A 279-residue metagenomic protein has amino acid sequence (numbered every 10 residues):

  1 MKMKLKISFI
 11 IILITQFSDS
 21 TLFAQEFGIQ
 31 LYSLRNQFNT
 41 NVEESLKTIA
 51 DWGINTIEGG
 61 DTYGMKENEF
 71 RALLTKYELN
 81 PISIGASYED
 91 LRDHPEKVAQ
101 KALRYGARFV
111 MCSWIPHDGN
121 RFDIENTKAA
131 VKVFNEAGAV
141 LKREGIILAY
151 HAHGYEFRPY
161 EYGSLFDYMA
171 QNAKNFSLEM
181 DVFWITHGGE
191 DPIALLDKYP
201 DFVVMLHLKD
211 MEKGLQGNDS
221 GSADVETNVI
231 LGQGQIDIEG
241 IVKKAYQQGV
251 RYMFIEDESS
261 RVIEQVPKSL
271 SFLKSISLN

Functional and structural regions predicted by a protein language model:
K4, S20-F109, L278-N279: N-terminal pre-domain/capping segments
K6-Q16: Sec-dependent N-terminal signal peptides
F27-Q30, I57-G59, P81-A86, V110-C112 (+4 more regions): Hydrophobic faces of well-ordered beta-strands that scaffold small-molecule active sites in alpha/beta enzyme cores
I29, I49, I57, L74 (+8 more regions): Conserved, mostly hydrophobic/aromatic
R35-T40, T56-N68, S87-H94, D118-R121 (+5 more regions): Acidic-and-aromatic substrate-binding clefts and catalytic sites of carbohydrate-active enzymes
N55, Y88-S177, I263: Active-site acidic/histidine proton-transfer and metal-coordination neighborhood in alpha/beta enzyme cores
R143-Q235: Acidic/histidine-rich catalytic cores of soluble enzymes
V262-N279: C-terminal helical cap(s) of enzyme catalytic domains, especially alpha/beta-barrels
